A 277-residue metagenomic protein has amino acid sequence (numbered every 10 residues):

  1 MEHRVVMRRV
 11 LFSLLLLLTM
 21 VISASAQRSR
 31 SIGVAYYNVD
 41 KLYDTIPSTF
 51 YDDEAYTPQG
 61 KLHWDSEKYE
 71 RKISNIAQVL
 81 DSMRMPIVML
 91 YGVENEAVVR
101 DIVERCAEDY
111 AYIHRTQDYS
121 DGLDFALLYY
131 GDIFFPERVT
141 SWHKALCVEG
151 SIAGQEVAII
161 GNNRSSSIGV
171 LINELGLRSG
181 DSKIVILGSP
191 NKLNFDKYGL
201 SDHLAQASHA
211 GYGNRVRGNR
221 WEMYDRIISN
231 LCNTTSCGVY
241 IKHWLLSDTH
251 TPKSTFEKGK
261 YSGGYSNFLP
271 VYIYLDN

Functional and structural regions predicted by a protein language model:
E2-L14: Bacterial N-terminal signal peptides that target proteins for export
S13-V21: Bacterial N-terminal signal peptides
S25-R105, D276-N277: N-terminal, active-site-proximal structural segment of metallo-dependent hydrolase catalytic domains
V34-V39, I76-V99, I160-N163, L171-Y198 (+3 more regions): Active-site beta-strand/loop signature of hydrolases that rely on acidic residues for catalysis
L42, Q59-R71, K144-I186, H243-Y272 (+1 more regions): Acidic/His-rich catalytic or pseudo-catalytic neighborhoods that scaffold and/or coordinate enzyme active centers
K61-E67, R84-L90, H114-R115, R164 (+2 more regions): Second-shell loop/turn segments in exported
V93-E156, I160-G161: Structured beta-strand-rich core segments of catalytic domains in phosphoester-bond hydrolases
G176-I184, N191-N277: Metal-dependent phosphoester-hydrolase catalytic domains
